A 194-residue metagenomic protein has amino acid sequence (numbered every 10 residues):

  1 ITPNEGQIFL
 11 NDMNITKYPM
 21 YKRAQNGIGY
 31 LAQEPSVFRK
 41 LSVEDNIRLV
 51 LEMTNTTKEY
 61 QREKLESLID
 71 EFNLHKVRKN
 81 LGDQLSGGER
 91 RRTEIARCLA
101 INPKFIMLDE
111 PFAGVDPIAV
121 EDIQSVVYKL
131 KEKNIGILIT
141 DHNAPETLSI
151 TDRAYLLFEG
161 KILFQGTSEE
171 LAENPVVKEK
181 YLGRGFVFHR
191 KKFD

Functional and structural regions predicted by a protein language model:
G6-M13, N26: Conserved ABC transporter NBD signature motif
M13, E59-V77, Q124-Y128, V176: Conserved ABC ATPase "signature" region
L41-R48: Short coil-to-helix segment of the ABC ATPase nucleotide-binding domain corresponding to the Q-loop/switch region
L81-L85, E89: Conserved ABC ATPase signature
N102: Conserved catalytic motifs of ABC-family nucleotide-binding domains
I106-E110: Catalytic Walker B motif of ABC-type/P-loop ATPase nucleotide-binding domains
